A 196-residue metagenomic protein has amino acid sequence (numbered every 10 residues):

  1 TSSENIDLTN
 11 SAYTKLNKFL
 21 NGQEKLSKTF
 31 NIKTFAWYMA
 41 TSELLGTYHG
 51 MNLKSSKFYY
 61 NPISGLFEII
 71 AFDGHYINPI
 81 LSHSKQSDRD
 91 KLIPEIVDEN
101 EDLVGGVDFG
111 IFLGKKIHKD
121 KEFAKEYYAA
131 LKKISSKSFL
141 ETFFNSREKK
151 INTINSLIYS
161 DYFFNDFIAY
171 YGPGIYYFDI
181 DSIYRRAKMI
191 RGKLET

Functional and structural regions predicted by a protein language model:
T1-T196: Catalytic-core segments of enzymes that bind and process phosphorylated/nucleotide-bearing substrates
